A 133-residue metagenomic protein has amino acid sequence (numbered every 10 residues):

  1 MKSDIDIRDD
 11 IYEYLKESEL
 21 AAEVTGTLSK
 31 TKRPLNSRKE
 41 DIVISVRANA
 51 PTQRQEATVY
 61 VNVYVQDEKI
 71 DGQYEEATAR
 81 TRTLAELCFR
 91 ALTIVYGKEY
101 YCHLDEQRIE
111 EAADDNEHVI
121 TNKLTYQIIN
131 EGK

Functional and structural regions predicted by a protein language model:
M1-V24, S45-K133: Charged, amphipathic alpha-helical segments and their flanking helix caps
E23-R33: A short acidic/basic microdomain associated with nuclease active sites
K32-S37, E111-D115: A short beta-turn/loop motif at secondary-structure boundaries
N36-V46: A short, hydrophobic beta-strand-centered structural micro-motif
